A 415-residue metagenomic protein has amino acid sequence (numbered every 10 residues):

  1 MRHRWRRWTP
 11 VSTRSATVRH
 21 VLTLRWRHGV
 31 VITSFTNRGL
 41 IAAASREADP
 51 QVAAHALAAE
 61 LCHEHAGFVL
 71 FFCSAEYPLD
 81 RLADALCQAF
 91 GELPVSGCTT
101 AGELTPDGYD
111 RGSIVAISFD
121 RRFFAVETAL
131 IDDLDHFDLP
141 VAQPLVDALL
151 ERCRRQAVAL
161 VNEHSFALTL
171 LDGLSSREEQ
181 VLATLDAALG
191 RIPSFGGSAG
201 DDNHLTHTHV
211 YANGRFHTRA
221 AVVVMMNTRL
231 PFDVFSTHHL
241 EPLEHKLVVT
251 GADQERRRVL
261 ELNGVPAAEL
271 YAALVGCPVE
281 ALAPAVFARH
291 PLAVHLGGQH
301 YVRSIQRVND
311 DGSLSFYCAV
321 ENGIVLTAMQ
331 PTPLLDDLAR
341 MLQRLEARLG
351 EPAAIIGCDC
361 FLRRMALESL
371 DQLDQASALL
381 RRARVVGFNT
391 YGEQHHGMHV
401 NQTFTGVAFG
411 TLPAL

Functional and structural regions predicted by a protein language model:
W5-W8, W26: Tryptophan (W) side chains
R7-T13, T237: Intrinsically disordered, low-complexity regulatory segments enriched in acidic/serine/proline/glutamine/glycine
V11, A16-V21, V30: Acidic, Ala/Val/Gly-enriched low-complexity intrinsically disordered segments
L22-L24, I305: Broad, structure-driven detector of short, well-ordered beta-strand segments within folded domains
G29-L415: Hydrophobic alpha/beta core scaffold segments
